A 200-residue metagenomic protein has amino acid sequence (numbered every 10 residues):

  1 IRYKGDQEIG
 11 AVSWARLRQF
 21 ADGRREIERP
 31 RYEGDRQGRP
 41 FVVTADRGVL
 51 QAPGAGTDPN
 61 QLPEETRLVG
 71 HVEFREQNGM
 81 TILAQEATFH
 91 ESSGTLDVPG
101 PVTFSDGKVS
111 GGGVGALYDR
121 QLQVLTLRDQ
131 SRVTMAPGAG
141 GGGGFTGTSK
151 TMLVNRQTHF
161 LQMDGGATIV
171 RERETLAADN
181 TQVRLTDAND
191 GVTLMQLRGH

Functional and structural regions predicted by a protein language model:
I1-H200: Mature-chain termini and adjacent capping regions
